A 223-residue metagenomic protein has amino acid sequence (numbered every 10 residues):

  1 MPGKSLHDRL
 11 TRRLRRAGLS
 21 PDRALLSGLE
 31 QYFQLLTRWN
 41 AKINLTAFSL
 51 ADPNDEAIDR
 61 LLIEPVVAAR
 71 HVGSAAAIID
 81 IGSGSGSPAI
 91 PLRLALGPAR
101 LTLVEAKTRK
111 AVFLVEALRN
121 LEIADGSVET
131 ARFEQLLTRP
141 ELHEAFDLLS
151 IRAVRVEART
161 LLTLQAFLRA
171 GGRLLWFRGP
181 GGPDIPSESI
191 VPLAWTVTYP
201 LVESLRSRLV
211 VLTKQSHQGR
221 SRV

Functional and structural regions predicted by a protein language model:
P2-A75, I79, K110, E116-G126: Class I SAM-dependent transferase core
G82-G86: Class I SAM-dependent methyltransferase "Motif I" SAM/SAH-binding loop
A89, P98-T102, A106-V223: S-adenosylmethionine
L92: Aromatic pocket-lining residues of Rossmann-like dinucleotide-binding sites
A95: Walker A/P-loop NTP-binding motif
